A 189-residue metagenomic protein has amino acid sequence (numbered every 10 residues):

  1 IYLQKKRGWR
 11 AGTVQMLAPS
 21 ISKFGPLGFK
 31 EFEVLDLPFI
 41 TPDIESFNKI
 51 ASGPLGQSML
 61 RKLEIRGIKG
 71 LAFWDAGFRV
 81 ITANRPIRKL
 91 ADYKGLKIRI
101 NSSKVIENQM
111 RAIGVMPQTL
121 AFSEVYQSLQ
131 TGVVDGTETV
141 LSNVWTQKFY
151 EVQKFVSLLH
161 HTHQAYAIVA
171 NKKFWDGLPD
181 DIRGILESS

Functional and structural regions predicted by a protein language model:
I1-S46, P54-S189: N-terminal secretory/targeting leader peptides
